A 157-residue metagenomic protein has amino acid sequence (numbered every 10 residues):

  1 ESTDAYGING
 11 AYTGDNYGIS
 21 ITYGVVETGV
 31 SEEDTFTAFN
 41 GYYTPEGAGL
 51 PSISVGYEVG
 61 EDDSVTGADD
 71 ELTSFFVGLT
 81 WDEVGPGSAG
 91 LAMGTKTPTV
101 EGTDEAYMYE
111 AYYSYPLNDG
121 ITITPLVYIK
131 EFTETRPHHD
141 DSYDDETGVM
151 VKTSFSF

Functional and structural regions predicted by a protein language model:
A5, G10-M108: Detector for outer-membrane/organellar transmembrane beta-barrel domains, recognizing the amphipathic beta-strand
Y17, G120-I121: Secondary-structure boundary/capping positions in well-ordered alpha/beta enzyme cores
D63-T66, T135-D141: Extracellular loop and loop/strand-boundary signature of outer-membrane beta-barrel proteins
T95-D119, F132, F155-F157: Outer-membrane beta-barrel transmembrane domain signature
Y115, I121, V127, D144-F157: Outer-membrane beta-barrel "beta-signal"
V127-T133: A short, acidic, flexible beta-alpha connecting loop/helix-capping segment that sits on the rim of active
